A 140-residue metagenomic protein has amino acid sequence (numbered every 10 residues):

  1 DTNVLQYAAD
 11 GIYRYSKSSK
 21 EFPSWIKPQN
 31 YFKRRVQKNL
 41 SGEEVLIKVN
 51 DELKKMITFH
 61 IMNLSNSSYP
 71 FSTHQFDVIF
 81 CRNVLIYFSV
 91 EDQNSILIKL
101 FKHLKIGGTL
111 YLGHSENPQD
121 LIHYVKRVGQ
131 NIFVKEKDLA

Functional and structural regions predicted by a protein language model:
D1-F76, F80, V84, D92 (+1 more regions): Extended basic-aromatic, gly/pro-enriched interface segments that bind polyanionic ligands
L40-L46, G108, R127-G129: A general structural signal for short secondary-structure boundary/capping elements
N50-E52, H103, K126: Generic structural signal for beta-strand residues in well-ordered domains
V78, Q119-A140: Core SAM-dependent methyltransferase catalytic element
S89: ABC-family nucleotide-binding domains
N94-I106: A short glycine-rich, Lys/Arg-flanked "PGG" loop and its adjoining helix->strand segment in the class I
I106-H114: Conserved beta-strand signature within the Rossmann-like core of class I S-adenosyl-L-methionine
